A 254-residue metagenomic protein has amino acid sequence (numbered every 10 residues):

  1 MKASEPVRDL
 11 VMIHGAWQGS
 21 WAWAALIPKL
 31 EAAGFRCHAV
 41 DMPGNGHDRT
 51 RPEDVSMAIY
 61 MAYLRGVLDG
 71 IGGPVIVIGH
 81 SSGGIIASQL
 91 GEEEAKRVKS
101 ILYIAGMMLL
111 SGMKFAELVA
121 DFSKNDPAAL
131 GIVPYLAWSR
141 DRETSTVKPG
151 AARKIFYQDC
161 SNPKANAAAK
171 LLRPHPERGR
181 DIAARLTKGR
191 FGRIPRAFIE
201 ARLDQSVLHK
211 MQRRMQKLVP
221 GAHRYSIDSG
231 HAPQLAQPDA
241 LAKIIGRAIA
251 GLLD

Functional and structural regions predicted by a protein language model:
E5-R49, G72: Conserved HGGG/HGGXW glycine-rich cap/lid loop of the alpha/beta-hydrolase fold
H14-A16, V75-G84, A201: Conserved alpha/beta-hydrolase "nucleophile elbow" surrounding the catalytic nucleophile
R36, M42-I78, Q89-E93, A116-D121: Active-site loop/oxyanion-hole signature of alpha/beta-hydrolase fold enzymes
E92, K96-V98, L102-R140, G179-R180: Flexible "cap/lid" loop of the alpha/beta hydrolase fold
D141-G189: Conserved alpha/beta-hydrolase catalytic His-Asp/Glu region
K170-Q234, P238: Conserved serine/cysteine hydrolase catalytic core
L235-I249: Post-His helix in hydrolase/transferase enzymes
